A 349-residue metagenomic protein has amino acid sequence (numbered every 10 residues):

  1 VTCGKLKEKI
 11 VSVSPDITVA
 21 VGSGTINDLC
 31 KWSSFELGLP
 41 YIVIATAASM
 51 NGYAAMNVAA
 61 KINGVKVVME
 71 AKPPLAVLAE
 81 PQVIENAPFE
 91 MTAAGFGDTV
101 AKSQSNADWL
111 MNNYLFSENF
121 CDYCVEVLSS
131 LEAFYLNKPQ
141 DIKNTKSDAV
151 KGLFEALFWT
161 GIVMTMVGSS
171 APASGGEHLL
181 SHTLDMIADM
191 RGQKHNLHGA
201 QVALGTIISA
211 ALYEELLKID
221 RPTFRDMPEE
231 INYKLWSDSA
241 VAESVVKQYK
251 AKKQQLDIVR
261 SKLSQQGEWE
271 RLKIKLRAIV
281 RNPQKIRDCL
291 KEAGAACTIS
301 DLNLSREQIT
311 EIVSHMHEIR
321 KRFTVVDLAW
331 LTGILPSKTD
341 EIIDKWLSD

Functional and structural regions predicted by a protein language model:
V1-I42, D141-F154: N-terminal small/polar loop signature for handling phosphorylated ligands or for N-terminal nucleophile
T2-S14, A48, S174-I187: Non-transmembrane, aqueous-exposed alpha-helical and coiled segments at domain scale
I10-V13, S34, V67-K72, A76 (+3 more regions): Solvent-exposed alpha-helices and their adjacent loops that cap or buttress functional pockets in soluble metabolic
W32, E36-F134: A glycine/threonine-rich phosphate-anchoring loop and its flanking beta-alpha core in nucleotide/phosphate-binding
A87, L110, Y114, I142 (+2 more regions): Inter-helical turn/loop segments and adjacent helix faces that build the functional surface of alpha-helical bundle
T99, L217-D349: C-terminal charged capping/lid subdomain of soluble metabolic enzymes
S129-E215: A conserved active-site cap/scaffold subdomain adjacent to cofactor or substrate pockets
